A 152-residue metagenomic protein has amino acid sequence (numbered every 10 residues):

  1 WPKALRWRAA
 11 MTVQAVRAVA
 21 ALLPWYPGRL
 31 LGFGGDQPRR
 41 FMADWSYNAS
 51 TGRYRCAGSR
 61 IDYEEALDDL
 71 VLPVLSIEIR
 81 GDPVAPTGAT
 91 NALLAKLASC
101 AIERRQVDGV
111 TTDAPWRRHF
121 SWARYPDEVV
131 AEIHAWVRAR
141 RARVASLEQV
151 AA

Functional and structural regions predicted by a protein language model:
W1-R53: Alpha/beta-hydrolase-fold enzymes
N48-A66: Active-site nucleophile elbow and catalytic-triad environment of alpha/beta-hydrolase enzymes
L70, S76-E78, D82: Short beta-strand/loop motif that positions the catalytic acidic residue of the alpha/beta-hydrolase fold
L70-V71, W116: Residue-level preference for short coil/turn positions at secondary-structure junctions
L72, P86-K96: Short alpha-helix in the alpha/beta-hydrolase fold that links the catalytic acid
P73, A101-E103: Residues at the starts of beta-strands that form the adenosine-phosphate
E103-A152: Catalytic active-site module of serine/aspartate enzymes centered on a nucleophile-bearing elbow/loop
